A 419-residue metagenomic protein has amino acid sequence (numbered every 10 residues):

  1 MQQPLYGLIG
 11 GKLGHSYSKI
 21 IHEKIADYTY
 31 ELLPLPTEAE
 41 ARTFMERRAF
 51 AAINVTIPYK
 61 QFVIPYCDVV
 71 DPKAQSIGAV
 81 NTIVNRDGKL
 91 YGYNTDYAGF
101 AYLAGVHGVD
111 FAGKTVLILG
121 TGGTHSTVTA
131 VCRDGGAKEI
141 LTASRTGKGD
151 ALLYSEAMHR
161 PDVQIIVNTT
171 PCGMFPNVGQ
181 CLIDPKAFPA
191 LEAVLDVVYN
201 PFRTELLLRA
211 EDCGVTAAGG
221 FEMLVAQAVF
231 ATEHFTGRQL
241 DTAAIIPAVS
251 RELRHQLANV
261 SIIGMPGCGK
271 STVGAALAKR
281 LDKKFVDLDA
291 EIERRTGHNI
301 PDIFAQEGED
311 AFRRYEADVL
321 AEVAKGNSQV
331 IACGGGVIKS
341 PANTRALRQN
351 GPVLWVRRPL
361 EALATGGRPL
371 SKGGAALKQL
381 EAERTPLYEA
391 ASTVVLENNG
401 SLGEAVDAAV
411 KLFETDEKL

Functional and structural regions predicted by a protein language model:
Q2-H107, P201-R203, C213-T216, G220-V225: Phosphate/diphosphate ligand-binding glycine-rich loop within oxidoreductases
G10, G92-Y97, A104, V109 (+3 more regions): Glycine-rich adenosine-cofactor-binding loop
D134-L152, D289-T296: NAD(P)-binding Rossmann-fold cofactor-contacting core
D150-A218, V337-N343: Rossmann-like adenosine-cofactor binding region
V197-A258, N398: Adenosine-phosphate binding glycine-rich loop
A244-H255, A276, R280, G326 (+1 more regions): NTP-dependent small-molecule kinase module
A290-R348: ATP-dependent small-molecule kinase phosphotransfer cores that center on conserved nucleotide phosphate-binding segments
Q349-L387: A glycine- and Lys/Arg-enriched "phosphate-lid" helix/loop adjacent to the NTP-binding pocket of small-molecule kinases
